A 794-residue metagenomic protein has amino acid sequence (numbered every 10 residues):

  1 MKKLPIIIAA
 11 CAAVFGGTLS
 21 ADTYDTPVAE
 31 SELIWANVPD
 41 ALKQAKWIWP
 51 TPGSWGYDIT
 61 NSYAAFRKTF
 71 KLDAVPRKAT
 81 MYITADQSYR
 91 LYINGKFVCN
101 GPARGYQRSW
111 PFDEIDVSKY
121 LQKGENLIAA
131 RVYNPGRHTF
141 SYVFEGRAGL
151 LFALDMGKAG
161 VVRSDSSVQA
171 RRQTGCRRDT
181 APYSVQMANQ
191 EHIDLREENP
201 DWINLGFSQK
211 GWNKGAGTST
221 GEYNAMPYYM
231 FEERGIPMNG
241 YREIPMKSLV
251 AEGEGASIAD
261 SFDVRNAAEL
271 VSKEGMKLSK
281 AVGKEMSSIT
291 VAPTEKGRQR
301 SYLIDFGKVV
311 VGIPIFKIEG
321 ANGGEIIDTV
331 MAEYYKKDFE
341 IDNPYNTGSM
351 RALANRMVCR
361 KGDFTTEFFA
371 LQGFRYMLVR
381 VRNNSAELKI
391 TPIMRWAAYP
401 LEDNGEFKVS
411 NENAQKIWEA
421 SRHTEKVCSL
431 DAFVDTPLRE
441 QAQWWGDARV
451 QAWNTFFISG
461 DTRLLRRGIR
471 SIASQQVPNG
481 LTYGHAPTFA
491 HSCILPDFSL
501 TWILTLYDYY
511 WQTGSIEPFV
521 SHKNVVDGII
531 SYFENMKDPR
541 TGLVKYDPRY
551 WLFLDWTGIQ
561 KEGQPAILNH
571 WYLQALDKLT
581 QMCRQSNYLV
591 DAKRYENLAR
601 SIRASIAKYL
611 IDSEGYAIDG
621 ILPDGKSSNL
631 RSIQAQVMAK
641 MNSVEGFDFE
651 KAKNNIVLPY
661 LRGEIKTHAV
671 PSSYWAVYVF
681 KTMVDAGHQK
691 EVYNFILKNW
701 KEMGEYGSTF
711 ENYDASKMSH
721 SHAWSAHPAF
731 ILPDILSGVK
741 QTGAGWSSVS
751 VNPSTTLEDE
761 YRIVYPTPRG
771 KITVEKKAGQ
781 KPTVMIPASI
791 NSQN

Functional and structural regions predicted by a protein language model:
M1-L4: Positively charged n-region of N-terminal signal peptides that target proteins for export
I6-I7, R439, W444, R600: Short amphipathic alpha-helical "recognition" segments used for binding
I8-F15: Bacterial N-terminal signal peptides
D22-L438, D447, R463-L464, T482-T488 (+4 more regions): Extracellular/oxidizing-compartment recognition motifs
W444-S459, R463-N794: Active-site core of glycosidic bond-cleaving carbohydrate-active enzymes
